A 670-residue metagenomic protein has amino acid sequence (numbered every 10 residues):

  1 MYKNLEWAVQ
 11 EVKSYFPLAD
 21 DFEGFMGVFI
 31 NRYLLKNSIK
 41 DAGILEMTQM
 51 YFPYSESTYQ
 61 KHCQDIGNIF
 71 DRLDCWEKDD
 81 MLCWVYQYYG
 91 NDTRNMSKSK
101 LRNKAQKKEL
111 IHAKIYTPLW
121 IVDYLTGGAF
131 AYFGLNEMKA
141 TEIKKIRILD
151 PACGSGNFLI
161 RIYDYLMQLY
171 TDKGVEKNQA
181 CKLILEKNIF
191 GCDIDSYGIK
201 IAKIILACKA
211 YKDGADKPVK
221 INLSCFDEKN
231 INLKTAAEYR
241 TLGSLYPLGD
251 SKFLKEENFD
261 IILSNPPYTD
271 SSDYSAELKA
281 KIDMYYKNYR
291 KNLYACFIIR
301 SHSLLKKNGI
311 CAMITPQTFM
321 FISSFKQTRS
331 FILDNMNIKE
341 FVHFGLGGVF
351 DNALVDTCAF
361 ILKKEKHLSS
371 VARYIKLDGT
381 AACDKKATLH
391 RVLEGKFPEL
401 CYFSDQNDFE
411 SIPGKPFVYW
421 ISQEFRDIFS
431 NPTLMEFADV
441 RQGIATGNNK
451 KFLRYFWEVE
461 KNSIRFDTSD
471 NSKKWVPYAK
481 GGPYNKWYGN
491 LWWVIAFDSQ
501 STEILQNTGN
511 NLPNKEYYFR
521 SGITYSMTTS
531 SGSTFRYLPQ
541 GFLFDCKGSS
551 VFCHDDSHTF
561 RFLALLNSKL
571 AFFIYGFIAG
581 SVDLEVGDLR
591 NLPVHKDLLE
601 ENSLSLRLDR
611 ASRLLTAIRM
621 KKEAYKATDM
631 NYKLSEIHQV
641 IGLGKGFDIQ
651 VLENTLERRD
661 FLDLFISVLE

Functional and structural regions predicted by a protein language model:
M1-W120, F133, A207-A210, G214-N222 (+1 more regions): Non-catalytic, mostly N-terminal accessory regions of nucleic-acid modification and defense proteins
Y2-K13, Q60, Y86-K107, E137-M138 (+7 more regions): Active-site-adjacent bridging/hinge elements
K13-F16, I66-R72, R102-Y116, I143-C153 (+11 more regions): Glycine- and acidic
R32, W84, Y88, D92 (+25 more regions): Generic, well-ordered alpha-helical scaffold segments in large soluble proteins
S97-F341, L346, A359, E365-E394: SAM-dependent methyltransferase catalytic region
C153, P416-R441, N448-F452, K596-E670: Non-catalytic DNA-recognition/assembly elements of restriction-modification systems
A295, H302-L305, K385-K386, Y419 (+1 more regions): Polybasic, glycine- and aromatic-enriched phosphate-binding surface used to engage nucleic acids
N352-S430: Flexible, glycine-/basic-rich loop-and-beta segments that form/coincide with the SAM-dependent methyltransferase
